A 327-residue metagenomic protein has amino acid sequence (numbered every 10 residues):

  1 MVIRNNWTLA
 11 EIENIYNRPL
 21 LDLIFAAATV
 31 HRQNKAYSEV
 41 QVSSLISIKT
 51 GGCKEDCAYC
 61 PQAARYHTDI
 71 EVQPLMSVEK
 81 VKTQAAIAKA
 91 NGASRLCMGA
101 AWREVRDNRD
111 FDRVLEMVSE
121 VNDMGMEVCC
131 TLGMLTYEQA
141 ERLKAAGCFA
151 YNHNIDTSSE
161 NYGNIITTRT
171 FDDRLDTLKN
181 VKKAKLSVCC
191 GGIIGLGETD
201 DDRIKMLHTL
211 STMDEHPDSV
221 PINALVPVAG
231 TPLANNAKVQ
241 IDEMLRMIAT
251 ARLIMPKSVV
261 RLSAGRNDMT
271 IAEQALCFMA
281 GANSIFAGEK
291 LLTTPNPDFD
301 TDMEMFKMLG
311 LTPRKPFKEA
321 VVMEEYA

Functional and structural regions predicted by a protein language model:
M1-S38, S211-A327: Auxiliary Fe-S-binding modules of radical SAM enzymes
I3-K80, Q84, A90-R95, V321-Y326: N-terminal [4Fe-4S]-dependent radical SAM core
S38-K54, A58-A64, L115-N122, M126-C130 (+1 more regions): Mobile, glycine- and charge-enriched loop segments and immediately flanking short secondary-structure elements within
V40-S44, L96, V128-C130, Y151-H153 (+4 more regions): Hydrophobic faces of well-ordered beta-strands that scaffold small-molecule active sites in alpha/beta enzyme cores
Q41-S47, H67-I70, C97-D110, N161-Y162 (+2 more regions): Glycine-rich, proline-tolerant flexible connector loops at the mouths of alpha/beta enzymes
I46, L132, T170, G192-G195 (+3 more regions): Glycine- and other small-residue-rich loops at beta-strand/loop junctions that grip anionic moieties
Y59, A86-K89, R106-V118, K144 (+3 more regions): Short, composition-biased local secondary-structure segments
A64-G191, L196-T212: Conserved Radical SAM active-site core
